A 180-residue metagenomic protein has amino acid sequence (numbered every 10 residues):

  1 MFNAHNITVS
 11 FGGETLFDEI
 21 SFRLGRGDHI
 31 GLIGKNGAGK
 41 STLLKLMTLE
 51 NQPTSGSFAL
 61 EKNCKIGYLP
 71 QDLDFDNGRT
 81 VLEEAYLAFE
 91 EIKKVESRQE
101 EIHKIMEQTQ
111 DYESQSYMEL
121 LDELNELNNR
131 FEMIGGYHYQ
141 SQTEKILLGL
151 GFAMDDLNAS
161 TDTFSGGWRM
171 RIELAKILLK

Functional and structural regions predicted by a protein language model:
M1-K180: ABC ATP-binding cassette signature C-motif
